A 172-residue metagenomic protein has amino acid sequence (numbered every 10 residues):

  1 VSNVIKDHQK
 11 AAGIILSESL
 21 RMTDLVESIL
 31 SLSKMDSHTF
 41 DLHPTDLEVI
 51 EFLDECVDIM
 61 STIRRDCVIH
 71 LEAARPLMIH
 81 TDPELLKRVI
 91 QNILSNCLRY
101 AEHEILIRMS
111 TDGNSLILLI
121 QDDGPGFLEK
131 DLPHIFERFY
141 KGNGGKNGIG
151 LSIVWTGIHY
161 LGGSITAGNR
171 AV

Functional and structural regions predicted by a protein language model:
S17-M22: Short alpha-helical segment of the dimerization/phosphotransfer core of two-component systems
H43-D46, V68-M78: Conserved catalytic submotifs in the C-terminal HATPase_c
H43-D58: A conserved beta-strand-to-alpha-helix junction within the catalytic ATP-binding
E104-N114: Short beta-strand/loop element within the Bergerat-fold HATPase_c
D122: Acidic ATP/Mg2+-coordinating residue in the GHKL
F127-F139: Short conserved segment of the HATPase_c
I158-H159: Detector for a conserved hydrophobic position within an alpha-helical segment of the HATPase_c
